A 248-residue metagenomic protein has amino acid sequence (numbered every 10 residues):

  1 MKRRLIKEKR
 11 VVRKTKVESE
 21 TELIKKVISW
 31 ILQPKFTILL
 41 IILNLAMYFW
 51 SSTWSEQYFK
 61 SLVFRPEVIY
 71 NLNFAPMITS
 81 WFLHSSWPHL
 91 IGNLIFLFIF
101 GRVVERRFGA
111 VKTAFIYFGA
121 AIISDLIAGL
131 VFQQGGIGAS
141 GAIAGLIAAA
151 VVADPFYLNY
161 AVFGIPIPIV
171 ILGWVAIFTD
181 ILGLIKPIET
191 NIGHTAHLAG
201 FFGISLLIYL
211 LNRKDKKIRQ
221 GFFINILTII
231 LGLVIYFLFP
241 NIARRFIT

Functional and structural regions predicted by a protein language model:
K2-T248: A detector for small-residue-rich transmembrane helices and their helix-helix packing motifs
